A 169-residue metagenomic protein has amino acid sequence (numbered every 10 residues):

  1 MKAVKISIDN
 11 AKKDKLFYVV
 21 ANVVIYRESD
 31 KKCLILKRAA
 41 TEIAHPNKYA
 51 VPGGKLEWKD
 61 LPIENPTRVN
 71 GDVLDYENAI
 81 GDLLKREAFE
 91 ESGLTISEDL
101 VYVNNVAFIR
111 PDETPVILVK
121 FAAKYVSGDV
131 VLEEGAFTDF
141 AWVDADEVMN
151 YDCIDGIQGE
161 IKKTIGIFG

Functional and structural regions predicted by a protein language model:
M1-V24, E28-S29, R38-A44: Acidic, metal-coordinating catalytic segment for phosphate/diphosphate chemistry, firing primarily on the Nudix
A3, Y49, W58, K120 (+1 more regions): Nudix hydrolase/Nudix homology domain
K15, H45-K48, D112-P115, F137: A generic structural micro-feature
V19-A21, K31, V119, T138: Change "...and in nucleic-acid phosphodiester-cleaving endonucleases..." to "...and in nucleic-acid processing enzymes
R27-K31, A39-A40, K124-D129, A145-E147: Short loop segments at secondary-structure junctions
K32-F89: Conserved Nudix-box catalytic region and its N-terminal flanking loop in Nudix hydrolases and closely related
G71-K85, F89, G93-D129: Active-site segment of metal-dependent pyrophosphate-handling enzymes, primarily the Nudix hydrolase catalytic core
